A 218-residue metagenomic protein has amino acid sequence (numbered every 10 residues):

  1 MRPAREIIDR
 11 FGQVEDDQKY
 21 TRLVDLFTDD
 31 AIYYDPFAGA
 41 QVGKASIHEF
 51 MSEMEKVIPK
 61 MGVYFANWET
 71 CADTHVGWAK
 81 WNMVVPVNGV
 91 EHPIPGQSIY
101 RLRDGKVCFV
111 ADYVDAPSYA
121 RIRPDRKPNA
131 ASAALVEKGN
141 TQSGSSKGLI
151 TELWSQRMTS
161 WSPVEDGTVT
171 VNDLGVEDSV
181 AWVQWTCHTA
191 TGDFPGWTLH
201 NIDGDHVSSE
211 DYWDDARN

Functional and structural regions predicted by a protein language model:
M1-N218: C-terminal and inter-domain tail/linker signature
